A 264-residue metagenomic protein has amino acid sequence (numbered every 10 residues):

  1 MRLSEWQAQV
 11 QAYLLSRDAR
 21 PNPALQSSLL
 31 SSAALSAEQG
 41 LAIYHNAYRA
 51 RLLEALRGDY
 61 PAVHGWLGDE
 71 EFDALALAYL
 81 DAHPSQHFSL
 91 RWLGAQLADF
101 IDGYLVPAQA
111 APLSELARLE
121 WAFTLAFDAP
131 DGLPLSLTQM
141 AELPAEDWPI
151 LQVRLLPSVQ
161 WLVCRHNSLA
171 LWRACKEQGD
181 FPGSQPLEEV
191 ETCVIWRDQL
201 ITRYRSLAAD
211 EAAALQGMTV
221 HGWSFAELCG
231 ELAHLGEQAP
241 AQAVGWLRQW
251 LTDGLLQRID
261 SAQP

Functional and structural regions predicted by a protein language model:
M1-G132: N-terminal, charged low-complexity regulatory/assembly segments
A33, D59, A145-D147, Q199 (+1 more regions): Short, functionally important structural connectors and interaction interfaces within domains
A34, E38, L113, L151 (+2 more regions): Alpha-helical interaction segments
D81-A209: Hydrophobic packing positions characteristic of elongated beta-solenoid/beta-helix-type spike/fiber shafts
L200-P264: C-terminal structured interaction module
